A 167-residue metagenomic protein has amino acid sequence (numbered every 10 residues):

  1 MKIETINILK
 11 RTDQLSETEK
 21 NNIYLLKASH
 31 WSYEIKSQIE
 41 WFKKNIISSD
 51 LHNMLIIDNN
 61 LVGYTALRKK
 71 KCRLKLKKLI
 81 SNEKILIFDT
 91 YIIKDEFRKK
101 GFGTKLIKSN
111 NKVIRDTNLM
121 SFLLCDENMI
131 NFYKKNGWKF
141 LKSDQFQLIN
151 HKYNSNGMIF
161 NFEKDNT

Functional and structural regions predicted by a protein language model:
M1-K43, I47, L51-M54, L61 (+1 more regions): Short amphipathic alpha-helix that is part of the acyltransferase structural core
M1-T5, L9-D13, L124-T167: Terminal substrate-recognition subdomain of acyl/acetyltransferases
L51-N53, K84-L86, N154-M158: Short beta-strand micro-motifs in enzyme catalytic cores
M54, N60-K78, I85-I92: Conserved beta-strand in the GNAT
K70-C72, E96, N128: Short coil/turn motifs at secondary-structure junctions
I93, K99-K112: Conserved acetyl-CoA-binding loop-helix of GNAT-fold acetyltransferases
K112-D126: Conserved GNAT acetyl-CoA-binding A-motif
